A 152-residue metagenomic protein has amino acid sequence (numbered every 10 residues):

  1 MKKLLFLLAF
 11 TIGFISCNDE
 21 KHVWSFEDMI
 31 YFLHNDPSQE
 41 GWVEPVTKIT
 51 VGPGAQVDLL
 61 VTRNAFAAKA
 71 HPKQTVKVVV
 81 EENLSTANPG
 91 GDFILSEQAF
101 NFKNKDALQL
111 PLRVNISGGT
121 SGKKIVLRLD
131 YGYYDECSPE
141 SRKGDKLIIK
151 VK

Functional and structural regions predicted by a protein language model:
M1-L4: Positively charged n-region of N-terminal signal peptides that target proteins for export
G13-S16: C-terminal motif of bacterial Sec signal peptides marking the signal peptidase cleavage site
N18-N88, T120-K123, Y131, S138-K152: Acidic/polar, low-complexity intrinsically disordered N-terminal segments immediately downstream of a Sec signal
T47-I49, E97-K103: Beta-strand-rich interaction surfaces with strong enrichment in secreted/lumenal proteins
A87-P89, F100-L108: Short proline/glycine- and polar residue-rich coil/turn motifs
S96, L110, S141-D145: Extracellular and select intracellular beta-sandwich modules with Ser/Thr-enriched, small-residue motifs on
N104-D106, P111-G119: Short, hydrophobic beta-strand segments
L112-V114, K123-Y133: A short beta-strand micro-motif common to beta-rich folds, especially ectodomain repeats
